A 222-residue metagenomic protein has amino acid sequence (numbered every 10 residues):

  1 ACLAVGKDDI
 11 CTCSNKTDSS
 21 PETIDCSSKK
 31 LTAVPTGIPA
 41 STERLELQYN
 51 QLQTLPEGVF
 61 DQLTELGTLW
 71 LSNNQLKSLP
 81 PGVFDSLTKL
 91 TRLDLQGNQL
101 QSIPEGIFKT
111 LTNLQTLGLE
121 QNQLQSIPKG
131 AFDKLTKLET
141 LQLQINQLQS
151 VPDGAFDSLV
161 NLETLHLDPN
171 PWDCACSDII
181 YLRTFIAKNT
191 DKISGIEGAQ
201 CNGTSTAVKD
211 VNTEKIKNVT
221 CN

Functional and structural regions predicted by a protein language model:
A1-T23, H166-N222: Membrane-proximal C-terminal cap and juxtamembrane stalk of leucine-rich repeat ectodomains
D18-T68: LRR N-terminal entry segment and analogous cap-like coil->beta motifs
I24, E43-L47, L66-L71, L90-L95 (+3 more regions): Conserved hydrophobic beta-strand positions in leucine-rich repeat
V34, L55-G58, L63, L79-G82 (+7 more regions): Canonical leucine-rich repeat
Q75, D94-Q99, I107, G118 (+1 more regions): Alpha-helical adaptor scaffolds
